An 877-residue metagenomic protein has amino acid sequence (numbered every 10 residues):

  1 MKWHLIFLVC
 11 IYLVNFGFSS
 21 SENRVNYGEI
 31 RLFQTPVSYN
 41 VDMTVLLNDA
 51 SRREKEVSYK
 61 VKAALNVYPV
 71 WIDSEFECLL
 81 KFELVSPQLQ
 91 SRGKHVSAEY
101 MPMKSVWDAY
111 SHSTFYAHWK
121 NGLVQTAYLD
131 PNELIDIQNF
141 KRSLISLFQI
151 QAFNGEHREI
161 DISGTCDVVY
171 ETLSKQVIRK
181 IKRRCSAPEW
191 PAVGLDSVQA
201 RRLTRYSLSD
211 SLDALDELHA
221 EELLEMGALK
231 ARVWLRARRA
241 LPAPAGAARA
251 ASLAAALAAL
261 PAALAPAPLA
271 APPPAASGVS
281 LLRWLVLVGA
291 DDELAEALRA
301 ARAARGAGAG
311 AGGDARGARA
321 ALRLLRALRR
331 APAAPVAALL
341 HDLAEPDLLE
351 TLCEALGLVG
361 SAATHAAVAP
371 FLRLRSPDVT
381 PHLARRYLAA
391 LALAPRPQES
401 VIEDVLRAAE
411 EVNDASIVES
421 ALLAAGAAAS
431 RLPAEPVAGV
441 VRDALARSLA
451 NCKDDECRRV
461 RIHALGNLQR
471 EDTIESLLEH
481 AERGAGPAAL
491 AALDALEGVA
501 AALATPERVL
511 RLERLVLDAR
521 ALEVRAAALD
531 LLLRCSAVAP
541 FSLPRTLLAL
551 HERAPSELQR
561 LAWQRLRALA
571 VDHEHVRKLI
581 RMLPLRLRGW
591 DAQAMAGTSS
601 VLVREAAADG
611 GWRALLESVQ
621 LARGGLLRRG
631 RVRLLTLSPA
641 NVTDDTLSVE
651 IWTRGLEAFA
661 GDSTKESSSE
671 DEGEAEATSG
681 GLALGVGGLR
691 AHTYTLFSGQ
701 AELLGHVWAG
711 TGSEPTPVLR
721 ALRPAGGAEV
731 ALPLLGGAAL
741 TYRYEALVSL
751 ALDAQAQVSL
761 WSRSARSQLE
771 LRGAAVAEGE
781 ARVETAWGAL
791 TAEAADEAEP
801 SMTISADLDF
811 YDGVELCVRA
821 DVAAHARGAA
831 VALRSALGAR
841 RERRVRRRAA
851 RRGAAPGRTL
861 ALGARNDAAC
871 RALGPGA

Functional and structural regions predicted by a protein language model:
M1-C10: Classical eukaryotic N-terminal signal peptides for Sec-dependent ER targeting/secretion, especially the positively
W3, N15-D292, E296, A300 (+2 more regions): Signature of exported/secreted
L281-R305, G313-A333, P346, E399 (+8 more regions): Long internal repeat-built scaffold domains in very large eukaryotic proteins
L282-A290, G357-G360, A390-Q398, E410-E513 (+1 more regions): Alpha-solenoid helical repeat scaffolds
A300-A304, A338-L343, A355, P370-D378 (+7 more regions): Alpha-solenoid HEAT/Armadillo-like helical repeat scaffolds in large eukaryotic proteins
G317-A318, L349, T380-A384, V418 (+4 more regions): Residue-level detector of extended alpha-helical repeat arrays and alpha-solenoid scaffolds
A318-L325, A337-L340, C353, A369 (+7 more regions): Hydrophobic core positions within HEAT/HEAT-like alpha-solenoid repeats
V336-L423: Helix-rich alpha-solenoid scaffolding regions
